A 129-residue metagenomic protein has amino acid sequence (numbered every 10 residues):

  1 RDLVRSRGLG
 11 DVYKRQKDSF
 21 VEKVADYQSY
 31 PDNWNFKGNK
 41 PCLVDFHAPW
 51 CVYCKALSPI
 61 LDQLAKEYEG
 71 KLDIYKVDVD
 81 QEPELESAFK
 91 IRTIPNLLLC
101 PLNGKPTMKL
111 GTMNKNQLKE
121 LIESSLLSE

Functional and structural regions predicted by a protein language model:
R1-Y13: Single conserved hydrophobic/aromatic residue that forms the stacking wall/gate of nucleotide- or nucleobase-binding
R15, F46, A65, E69-E84: Thiol-based oxidoreductase modules, predominantly thioredoxin-like and allied folds used for disulfide exchange
K17-P41: A short beta-strand-turn-helix
D18-V21, P83-E84, N116: Acidic phosphotransfer microenvironment of two-component signaling modules
N39-C42, F46-W50, T93: Short pre-active-site segment immediately N-terminal to redox-active cysteine/selenocysteine motifs in thiol-based
F46-I60: Conserved redox-active cysteine motifs that mediate thiol-disulfide chemistry, especially di-cysteine Cys-X(1-2)-Cys
E86-K90: Short glycine-biased active-site loop of nucleotidyltransferases that positions the nucleotide triphosphate and helps
T93, L98-E129: Non-catalytic, surface beta->alpha helical segment in thiol-disulfide oxidoreductase systems
